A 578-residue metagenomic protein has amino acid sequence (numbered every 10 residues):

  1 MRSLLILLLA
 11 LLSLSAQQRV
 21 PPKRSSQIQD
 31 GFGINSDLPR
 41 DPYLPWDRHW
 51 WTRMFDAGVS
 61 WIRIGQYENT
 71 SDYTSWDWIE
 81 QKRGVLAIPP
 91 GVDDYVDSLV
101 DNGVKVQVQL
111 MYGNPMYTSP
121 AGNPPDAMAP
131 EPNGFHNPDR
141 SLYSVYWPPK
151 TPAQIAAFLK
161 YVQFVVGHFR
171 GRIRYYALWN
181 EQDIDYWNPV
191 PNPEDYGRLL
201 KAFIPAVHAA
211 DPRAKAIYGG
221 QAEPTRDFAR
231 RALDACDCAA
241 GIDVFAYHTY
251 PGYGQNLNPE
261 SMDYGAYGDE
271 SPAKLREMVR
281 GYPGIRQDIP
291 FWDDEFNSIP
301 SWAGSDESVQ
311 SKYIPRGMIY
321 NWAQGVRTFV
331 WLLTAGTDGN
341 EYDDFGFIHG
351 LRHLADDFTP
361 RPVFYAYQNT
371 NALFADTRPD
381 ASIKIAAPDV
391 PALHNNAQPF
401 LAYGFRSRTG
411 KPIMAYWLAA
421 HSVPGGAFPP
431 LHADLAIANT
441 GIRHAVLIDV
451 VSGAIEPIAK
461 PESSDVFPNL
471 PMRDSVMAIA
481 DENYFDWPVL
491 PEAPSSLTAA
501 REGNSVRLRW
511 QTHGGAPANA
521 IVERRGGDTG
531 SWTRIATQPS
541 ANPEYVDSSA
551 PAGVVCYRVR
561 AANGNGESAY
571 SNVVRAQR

Functional and structural regions predicted by a protein language model:
A57-L257: Substrate-binding cleft and catalytic face of glycoside hydrolase catalytic domains, especially the flexible beta-alpha
P193-Y320, Q324-T328: Noncatalytic carbohydrate-binding groove/subsite architecture in carbohydrate-active enzymes
P300-N395: Aromatic/acidic polysaccharide-binding cleft in carbohydrate-active enzymes
P388-G441: Carbohydrate-binding surface patches
P457-L490: C-terminal beta-strand-rich structural cap/linker in extracellular carbohydrate-active enzymes
P488-A516, G564-R578: Pro/Thr/Ser/Gly-rich low-complexity, intrinsically disordered linker/stalk tracts
A520-A552, Y570: Recognizes extended acidic, P/S/T-rich segments that occur within or adjacent to Ig-like beta-sandwich modules
D547-N565: Beta-strand-rich modules
